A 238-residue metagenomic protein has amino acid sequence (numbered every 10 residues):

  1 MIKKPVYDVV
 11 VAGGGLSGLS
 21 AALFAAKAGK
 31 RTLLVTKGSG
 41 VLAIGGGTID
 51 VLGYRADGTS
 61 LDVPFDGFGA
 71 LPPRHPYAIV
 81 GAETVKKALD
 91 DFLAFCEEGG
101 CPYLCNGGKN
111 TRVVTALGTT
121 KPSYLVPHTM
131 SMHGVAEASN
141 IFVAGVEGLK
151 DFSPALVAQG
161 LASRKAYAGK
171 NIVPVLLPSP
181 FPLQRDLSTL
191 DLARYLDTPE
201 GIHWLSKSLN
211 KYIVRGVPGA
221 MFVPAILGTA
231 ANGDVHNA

Functional and structural regions predicted by a protein language model:
M1-V9, K27, G40, A56-G58: Extreme N-terminal leader/targeting segments of oxidoreductases
Y7-L34: N-terminal Rossmann-like FAD-binding beta1-loop-alpha1 element of flavoenzymes
L16, S20, G46, V80-K87 (+3 more regions): Conserved active-site and cofactor/substrate-binding residues in soluble primary-metabolism enzymes
K37-P73, S179-L192: Conserved N-terminal glycine-rich FAD pyrophosphate-binding loop of Rossmann-like flavoproteins
G40, I44, P122-A238: Predominantly flavin-linked oxidoreductase catalytic cores and closely associated redox partners
A56, S60, P73-T84, L149 (+2 more regions): Catalytic cores of large soluble enzymes that bind and process phosphate-bearing ligands
Y77-V143, G233: Feature captures the FAD/FMN-dependent oxidoreductase FAD-binding
